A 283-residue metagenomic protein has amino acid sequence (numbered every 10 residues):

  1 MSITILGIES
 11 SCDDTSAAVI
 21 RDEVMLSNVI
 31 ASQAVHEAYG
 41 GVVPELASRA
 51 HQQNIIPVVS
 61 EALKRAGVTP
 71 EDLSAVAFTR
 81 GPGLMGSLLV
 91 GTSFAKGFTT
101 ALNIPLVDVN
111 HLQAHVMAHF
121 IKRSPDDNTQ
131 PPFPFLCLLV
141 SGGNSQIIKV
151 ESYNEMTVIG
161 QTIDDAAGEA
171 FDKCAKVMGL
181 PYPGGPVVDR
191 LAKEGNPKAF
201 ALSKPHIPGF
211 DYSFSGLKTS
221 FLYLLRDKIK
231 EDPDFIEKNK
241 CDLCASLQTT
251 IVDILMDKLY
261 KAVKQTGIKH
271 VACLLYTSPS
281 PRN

Functional and structural regions predicted by a protein language model:
I3-P82, H111, H115: N-terminal beta-alpha supersecondary unit
T15-I20, C137, S145-K149: Short beta-strand scaffold segments in enzyme catalytic cores
D72-T79, G267-Y276: Short glycine-rich phosphate-binding loop at a beta-alpha junction
F78-L102, S278: Short Gly/Thr/Asp-enriched flexible loops that form oxyanion-binding sites at enzyme active sites
V109-F135: Conserved phosphate-binding catalytic cores of ATP/NTP-utilizing and phosphoryl-transfer enzymes
E151-E194, R226: Glycine-rich phosphate-binding loop plus the immediately following alpha-helix
R190-V271: A contiguous, well-structured pocket-lining segment that forms one wall/lid of small-molecule binding clefts in soluble
T277-N283: Conserved small/polar residues in nucleotide/adenosyl-binding loops
